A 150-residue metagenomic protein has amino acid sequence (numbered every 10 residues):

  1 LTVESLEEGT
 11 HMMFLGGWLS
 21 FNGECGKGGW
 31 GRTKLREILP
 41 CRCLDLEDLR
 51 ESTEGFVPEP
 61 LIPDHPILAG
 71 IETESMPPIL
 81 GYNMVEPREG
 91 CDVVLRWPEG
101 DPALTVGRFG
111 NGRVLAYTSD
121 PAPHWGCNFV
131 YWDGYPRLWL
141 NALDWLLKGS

Functional and structural regions predicted by a protein language model:
L1, W30, K34, G134-R137 (+1 more regions): Extracytoplasmic/secreted proteins, especially bacterial periplasmic and envelope-associated proteins
L1-G28, R108-Y117: Short alpha-beta junction capping motif
L1-T2, G81-Y82, P102-T105: Generic recognition of flexible, low-complexity loop/linker segments
E7, P40, L147-K148: Sec-exported extracytoplasmic/periplasmic mature domains
F14-G100: An acidic, glycine-rich "communication" segment
K27, R50-T53, V106-R108, N128-W132: Surface-exposed beta-strand edges and their flanking turn/coil or helix-capping segments
R88-D92, D101, R108-R113, S119-S150: Extracellular ligand-binding/catalytic regions of CAZymes and related secreted enzymes and adhesion modules
